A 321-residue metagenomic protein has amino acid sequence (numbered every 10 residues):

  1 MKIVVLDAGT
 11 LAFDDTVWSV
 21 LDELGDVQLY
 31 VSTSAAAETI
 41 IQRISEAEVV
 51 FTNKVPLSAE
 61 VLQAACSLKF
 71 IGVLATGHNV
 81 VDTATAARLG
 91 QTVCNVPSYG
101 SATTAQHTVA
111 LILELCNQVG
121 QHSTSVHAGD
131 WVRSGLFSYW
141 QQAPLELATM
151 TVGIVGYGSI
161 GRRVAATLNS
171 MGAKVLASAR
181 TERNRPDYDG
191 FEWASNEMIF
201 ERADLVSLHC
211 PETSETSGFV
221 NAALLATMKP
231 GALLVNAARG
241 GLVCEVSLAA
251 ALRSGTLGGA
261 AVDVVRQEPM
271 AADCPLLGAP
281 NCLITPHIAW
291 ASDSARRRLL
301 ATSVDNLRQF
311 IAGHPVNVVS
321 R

Functional and structural regions predicted by a protein language model:
M1-V49, L176: N-terminal glycine-/charge-rich "phosphate-binding" loop or analogous flexible N-terminal tail
V31, L74-A75, Q91-A102, H287: Short beta->alpha connector loops at strand-helix junctions that form conserved, small/polar/Pro-enriched
S45, S58-L62, K174, T181-P275: Rossmann-like adenosine-cofactor binding region
L89, P97-T151, V319: Phosphate-binding beta-alpha-beta segment of Rossmann-like dinucleotide-binding domains, i.e., the NAD(P)
V93, G231-R321: Rossmann-like dinucleotide-binding domain for NAD(H)/NADP(H)
Y157-G158: Glycine-rich Rossmann-fold phosphate-binding loop(s) that bind the pyrophosphate of adenine dinucleotide cofactors
G161-R162: N-terminal Rossmann-fold NAD(P) dinucleotide-binding loop
